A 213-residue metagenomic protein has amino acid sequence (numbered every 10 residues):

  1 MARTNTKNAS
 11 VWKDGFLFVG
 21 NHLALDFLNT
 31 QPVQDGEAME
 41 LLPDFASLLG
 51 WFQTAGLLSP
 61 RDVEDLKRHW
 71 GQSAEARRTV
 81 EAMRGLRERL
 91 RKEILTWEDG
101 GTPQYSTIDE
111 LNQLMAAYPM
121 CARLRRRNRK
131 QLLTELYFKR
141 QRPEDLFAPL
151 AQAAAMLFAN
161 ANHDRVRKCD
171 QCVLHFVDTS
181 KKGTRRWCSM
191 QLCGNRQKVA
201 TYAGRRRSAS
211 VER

Functional and structural regions predicted by a protein language model:
M1-K168, E212: Short helix-coil boundary/hinge micro-motifs
V166, R185, M190, R196: Residues immediately within or flanking Cys/His clusters that coordinate Zn2+ in small zinc-binding modules
K168, K198-T201: Residue-level recognition of specific faces of alpha-helices
K168-V177: Acidic interhelical loop/turn segments
V173, S189-G194, A203: Cys/His-coordinated zinc-binding microdomains
D178-T179, V199: Short, non-ligating residues that shape and space the ligands of small metal-coordination modules and catalytic
A203-R213: Contiguous alpha-helical segments
